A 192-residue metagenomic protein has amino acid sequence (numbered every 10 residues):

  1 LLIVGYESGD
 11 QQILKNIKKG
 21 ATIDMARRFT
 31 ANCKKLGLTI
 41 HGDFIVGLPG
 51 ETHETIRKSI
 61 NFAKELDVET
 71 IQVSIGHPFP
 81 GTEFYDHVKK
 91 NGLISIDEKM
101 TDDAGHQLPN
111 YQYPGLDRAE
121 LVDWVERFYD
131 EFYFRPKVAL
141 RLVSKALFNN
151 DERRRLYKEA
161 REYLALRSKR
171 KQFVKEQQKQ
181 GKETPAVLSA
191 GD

Functional and structural regions predicted by a protein language model:
L1-R154, V174-D192: A structural motif corresponding to the C-terminal lobe/cap of the Radical SAM core domain
G81, K158-R161: A conserved cytosolic signaling coiled-coil/coupling helix that links sensory/transmembrane modules
L164-R167, K171: Alpha-helical transmembrane segments of multi-pass membrane transport proteins
